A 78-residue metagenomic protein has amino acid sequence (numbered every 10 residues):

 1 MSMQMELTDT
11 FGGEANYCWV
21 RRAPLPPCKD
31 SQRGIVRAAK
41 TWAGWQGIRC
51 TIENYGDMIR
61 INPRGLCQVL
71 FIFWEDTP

Functional and structural regions predicted by a protein language model:
M1-V20: Short aromatic-glycine-(Arg/Gly/Cys) micro-motifs in beta-strand/loop hairpins
L7, V20, I35, A39 (+2 more regions): Extended hydrophobic/Leu-rich segments
T8-T10, C28-D30, R64-L66, T77: Generic structural motif
N16-Q32: A short, exposed loop/beta-hairpin motif centered on an aromatic-Gly-Thr core
R22-A23, R33-G34, I61, G65: Positively charged, low-complexity intrinsically disordered regions
C28-I52: A short, charged, amphipathic alpha-helix used as a generic interaction element across diverse proteins
W45-P78: Short, mixed-charge low-complexity intrinsically disordered segments
